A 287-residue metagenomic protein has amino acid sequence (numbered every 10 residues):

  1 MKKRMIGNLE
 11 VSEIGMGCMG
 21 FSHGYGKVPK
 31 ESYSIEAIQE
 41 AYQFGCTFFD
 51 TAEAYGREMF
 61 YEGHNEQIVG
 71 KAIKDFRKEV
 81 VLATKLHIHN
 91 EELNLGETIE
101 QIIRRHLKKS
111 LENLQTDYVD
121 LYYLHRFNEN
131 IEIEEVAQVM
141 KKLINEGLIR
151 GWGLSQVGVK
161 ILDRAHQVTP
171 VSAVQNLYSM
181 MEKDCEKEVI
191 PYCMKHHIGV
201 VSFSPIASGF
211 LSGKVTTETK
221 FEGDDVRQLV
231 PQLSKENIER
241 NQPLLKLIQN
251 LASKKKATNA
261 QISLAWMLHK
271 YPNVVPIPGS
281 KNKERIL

Functional and structural regions predicted by a protein language model:
M1-V80: N-terminal binding-site loop/beta-alpha segment at the start of enzyme catalytic domains that lines or forms
L9-I14, G45-T47, F76-V80, T116-D120 (+5 more regions): Short, well-ordered coil/turn segments that N-cap beta-strands
M16, S34, A41, F49 (+12 more regions): Conserved, mostly hydrophobic/aromatic
G20-Y25, Y55-R57, H89-L95, L211 (+1 more regions): A short acidic, helix-capping loop that chelates divalent metal ions and anchors anionic groups
V28-Y33, F60-H64, I68, N94-R105 (+3 more regions): Alpha-helix N-cap and loop-to-helix initiation/capping positions
N90-D184, E188: Glycine/proline-rich, positively charged, aromatic-decorated active-site loop/lid region on the catalytic face
I144, S234-L287: Conserved short secondary-structure transition element at the edge of the structured enzyme core that lines
C185-D224, T258: Aromatic-lined glycan-binding groove of carbohydrate-active enzymes
